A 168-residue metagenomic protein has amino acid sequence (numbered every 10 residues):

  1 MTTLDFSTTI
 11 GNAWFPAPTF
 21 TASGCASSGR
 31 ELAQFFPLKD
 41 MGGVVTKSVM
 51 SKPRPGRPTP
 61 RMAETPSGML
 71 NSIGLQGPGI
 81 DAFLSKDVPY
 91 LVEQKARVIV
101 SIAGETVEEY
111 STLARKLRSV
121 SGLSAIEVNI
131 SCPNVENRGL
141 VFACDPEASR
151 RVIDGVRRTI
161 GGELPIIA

Functional and structural regions predicted by a protein language model:
M1-A168: Flavin-dependent oxidoreductase catalytic cores
